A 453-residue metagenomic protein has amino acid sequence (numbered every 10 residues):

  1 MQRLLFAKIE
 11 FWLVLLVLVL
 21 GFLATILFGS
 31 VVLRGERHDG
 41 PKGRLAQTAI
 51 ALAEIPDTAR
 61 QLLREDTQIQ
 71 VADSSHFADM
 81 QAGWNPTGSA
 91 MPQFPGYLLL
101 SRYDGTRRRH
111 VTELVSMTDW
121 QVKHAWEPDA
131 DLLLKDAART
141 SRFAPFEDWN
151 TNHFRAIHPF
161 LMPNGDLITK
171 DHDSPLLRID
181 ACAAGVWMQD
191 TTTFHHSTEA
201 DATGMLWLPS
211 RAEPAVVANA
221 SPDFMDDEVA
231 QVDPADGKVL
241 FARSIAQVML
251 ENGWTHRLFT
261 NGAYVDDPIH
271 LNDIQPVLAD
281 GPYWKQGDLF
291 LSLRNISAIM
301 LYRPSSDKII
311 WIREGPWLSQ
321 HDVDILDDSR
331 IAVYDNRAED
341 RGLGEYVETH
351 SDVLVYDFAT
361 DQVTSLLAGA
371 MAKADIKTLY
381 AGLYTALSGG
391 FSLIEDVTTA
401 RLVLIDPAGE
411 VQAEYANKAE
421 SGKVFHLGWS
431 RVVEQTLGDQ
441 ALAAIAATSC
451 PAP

Functional and structural regions predicted by a protein language model:
M1-W12: N-terminal Lys/Arg-rich, disordered targeting/topogenic segments
E10-P453: Histidine-/acidic-rich catalytic cores in large beta-rich domains
